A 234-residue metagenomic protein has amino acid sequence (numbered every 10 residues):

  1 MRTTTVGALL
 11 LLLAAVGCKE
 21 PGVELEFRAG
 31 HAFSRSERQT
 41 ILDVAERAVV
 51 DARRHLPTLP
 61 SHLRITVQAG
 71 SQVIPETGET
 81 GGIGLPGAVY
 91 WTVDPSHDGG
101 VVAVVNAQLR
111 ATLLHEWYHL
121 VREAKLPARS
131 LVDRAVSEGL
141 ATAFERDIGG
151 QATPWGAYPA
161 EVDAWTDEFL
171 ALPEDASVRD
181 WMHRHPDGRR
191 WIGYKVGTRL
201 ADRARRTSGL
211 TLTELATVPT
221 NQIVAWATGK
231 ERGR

Functional and structural regions predicted by a protein language model:
M1-V6: Bacterial N-terminal signal peptides that target proteins for export
L12-V23: Bacterial Sec-dependent signal peptides at the C-terminal "C-region" and cleavage site
P21-S36, W91: Acidic/histidine-rich, surface-exposed loop or edge segments in extracytoplasmic proteins
F33, T40-V89: Auxiliary, metal-adjacent structural segments of Zn-dependent hydrolase domains
G70-A107, W117, E123: Active-site scaffold of zinc-dependent metalloenzymes
L113-R122, V136, L140: Active-site His/Glu-centered metal-binding helix of metallohydrolases
L131-L170: Post-HExxH zinc-binding segment in Zn-dependent metallohydrolases
L172-R234: Pan-zinc metallopeptidase signature
